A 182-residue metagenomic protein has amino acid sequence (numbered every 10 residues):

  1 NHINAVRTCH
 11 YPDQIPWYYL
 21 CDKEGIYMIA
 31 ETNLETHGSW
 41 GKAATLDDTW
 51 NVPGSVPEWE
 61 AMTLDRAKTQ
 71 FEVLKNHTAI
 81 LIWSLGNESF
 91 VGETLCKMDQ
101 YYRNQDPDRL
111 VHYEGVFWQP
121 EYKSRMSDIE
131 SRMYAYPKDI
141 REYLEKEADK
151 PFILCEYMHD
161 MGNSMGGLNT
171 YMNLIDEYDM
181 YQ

Functional and structural regions predicted by a protein language model:
H2: Phosphate-binding active sites in nucleotide-utilizing proteins
A5-Q182: Substrate-binding/catalytic cleft of secreted carbohydrate-active enzymes, primarily glycoside hydrolases
